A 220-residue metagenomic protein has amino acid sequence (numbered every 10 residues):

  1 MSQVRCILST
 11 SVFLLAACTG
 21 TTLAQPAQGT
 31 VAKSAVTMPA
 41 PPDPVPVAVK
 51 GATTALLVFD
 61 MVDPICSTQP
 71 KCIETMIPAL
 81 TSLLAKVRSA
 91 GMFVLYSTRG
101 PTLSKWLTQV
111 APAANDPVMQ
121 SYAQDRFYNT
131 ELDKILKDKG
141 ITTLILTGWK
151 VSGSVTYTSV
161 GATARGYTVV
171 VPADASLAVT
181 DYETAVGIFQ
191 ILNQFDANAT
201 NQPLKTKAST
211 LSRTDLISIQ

Functional and structural regions predicted by a protein language model:
M1-S11: Bacterial N-terminal signal peptides that target proteins for export
T10-S11, T22, A27: Cleavable N-terminal signal peptides
Q25-A55, S82, P101-Q220: Active-site-adjacent betaalpha module
A52, Q69-V87, M92-R99: A short alpha/beta connector and helix-capping loop motif
L57-F59: Short hydrophobic beta-strand that contains or immediately precedes a catalytic carboxylate
V62-T68: Short acidic, Gly/Ser-rich segments with clustered Asp/Glu that frequently serve as metal-coordination loops in enzyme
